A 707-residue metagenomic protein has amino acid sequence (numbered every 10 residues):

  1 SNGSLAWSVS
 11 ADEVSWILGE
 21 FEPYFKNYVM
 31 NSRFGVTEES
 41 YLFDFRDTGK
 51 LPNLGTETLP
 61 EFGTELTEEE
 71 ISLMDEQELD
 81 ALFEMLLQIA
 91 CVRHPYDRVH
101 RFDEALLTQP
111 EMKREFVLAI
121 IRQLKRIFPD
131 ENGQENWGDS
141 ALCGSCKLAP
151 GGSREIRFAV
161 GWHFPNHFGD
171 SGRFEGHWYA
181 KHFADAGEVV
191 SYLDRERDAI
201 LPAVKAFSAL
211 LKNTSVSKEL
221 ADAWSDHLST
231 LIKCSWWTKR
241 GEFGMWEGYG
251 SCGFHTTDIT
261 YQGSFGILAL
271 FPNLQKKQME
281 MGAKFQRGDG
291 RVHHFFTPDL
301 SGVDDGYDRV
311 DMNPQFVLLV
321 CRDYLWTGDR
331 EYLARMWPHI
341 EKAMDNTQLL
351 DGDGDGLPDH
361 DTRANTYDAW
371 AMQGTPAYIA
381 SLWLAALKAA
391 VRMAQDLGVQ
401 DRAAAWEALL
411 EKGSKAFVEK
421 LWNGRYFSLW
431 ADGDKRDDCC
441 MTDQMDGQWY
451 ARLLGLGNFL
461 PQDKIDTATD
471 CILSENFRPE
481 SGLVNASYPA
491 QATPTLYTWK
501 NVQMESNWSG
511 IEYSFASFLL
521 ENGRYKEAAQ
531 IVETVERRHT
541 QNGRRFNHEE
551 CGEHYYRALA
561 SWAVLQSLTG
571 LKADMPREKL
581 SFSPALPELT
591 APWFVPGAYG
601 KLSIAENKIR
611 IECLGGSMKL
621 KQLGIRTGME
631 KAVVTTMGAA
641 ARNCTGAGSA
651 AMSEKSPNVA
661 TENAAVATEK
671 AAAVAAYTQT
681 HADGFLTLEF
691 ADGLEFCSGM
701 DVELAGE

Functional and structural regions predicted by a protein language model:
S1, W7-S10, F34-G35, P52 (+24 more regions): Active-site-proximal structural scaffolding
N2-T257, R330-Y332, A394-Q395, Q400 (+2 more regions): Acidic/polar, glycine-enriched structural segments that form the non-catalytic walls/loops of the carbohydrate-binding
Q123-S145, G152-R157, H163, G176-W337 (+8 more regions): Substrate-binding groove/exosite segments of carbohydrate-active enzymes
V160-P165, K284, L325-D329, D396-V399 (+12 more regions): Short, well-ordered loop/turn and helix-capping segments at boundaries between secondary-structure elements and domains
K218-W224, T238, G244, H255 (+7 more regions): Catalytic cores of carbohydrate-active enzymes
S481-S509, T590-S603: Generic long, charged, amphipathic alpha-helical segments
S514-A639, N643, M652, E669-D701 (+1 more regions): Non-catalytic C-terminal accessory modules of carbohydrate-active enzymes
R642-G646, K655-T668: Short linear segments in intrinsically disordered or otherwise low-structure-confidence regions
